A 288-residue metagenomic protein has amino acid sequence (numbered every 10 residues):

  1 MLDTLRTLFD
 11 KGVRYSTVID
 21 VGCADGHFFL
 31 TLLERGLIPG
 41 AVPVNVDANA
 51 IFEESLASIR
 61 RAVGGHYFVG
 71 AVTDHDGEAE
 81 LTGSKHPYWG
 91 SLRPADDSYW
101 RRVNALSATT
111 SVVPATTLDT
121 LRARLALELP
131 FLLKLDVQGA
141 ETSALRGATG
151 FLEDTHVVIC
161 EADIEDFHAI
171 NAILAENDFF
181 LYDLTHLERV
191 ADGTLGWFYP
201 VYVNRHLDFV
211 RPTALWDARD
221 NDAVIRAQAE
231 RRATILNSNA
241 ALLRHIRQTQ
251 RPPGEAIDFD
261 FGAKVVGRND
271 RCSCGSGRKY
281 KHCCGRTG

Functional and structural regions predicted by a protein language model:
M1-P253: Phosphate/nucleotide-binding beta-alpha loop and adjacent structural elements of enzyme active sites
A241-G288: Acidic/negatively charged segments and metal-coordination signatures
